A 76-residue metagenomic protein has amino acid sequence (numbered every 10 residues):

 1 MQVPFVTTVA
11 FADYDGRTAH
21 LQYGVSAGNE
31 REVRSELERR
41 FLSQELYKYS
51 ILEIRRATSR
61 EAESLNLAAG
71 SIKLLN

Functional and structural regions predicted by a protein language model:
M1-A19: Short aromatic-glycine-(Arg/Gly/Cys) micro-motifs in beta-strand/loop hairpins
P4-A10, S26, R34, K73: N-terminal non-cleavable signal-anchor helices
V9-A10, H20, R60, L74: Serine/threonine-rich, low-complexity intrinsically disordered segments
A12-Y14, G28-E30, A57-S59: Generic structural motif
T18-N29: A short, exposed loop/beta-hairpin motif centered on an aromatic-Gly-Thr core
Q22, V33-E36, R56: Generic alpha-helical hydrophobic packing signal
G28-Y49: A short, charged, amphipathic alpha-helix used as a generic interaction element across diverse proteins
L42-N76: Short, mixed-charge low-complexity intrinsically disordered segments
